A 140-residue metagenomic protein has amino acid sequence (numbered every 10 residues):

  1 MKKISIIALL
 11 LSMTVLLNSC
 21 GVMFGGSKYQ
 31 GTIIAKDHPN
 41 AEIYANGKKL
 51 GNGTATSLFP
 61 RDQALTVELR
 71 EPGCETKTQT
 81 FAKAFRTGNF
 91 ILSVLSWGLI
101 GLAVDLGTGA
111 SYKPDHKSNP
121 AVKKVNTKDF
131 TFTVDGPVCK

Functional and structural regions predicted by a protein language model:
M1-C20: Sec-dependent bacterial lipoprotein signal peptides
C20-K140: Short loop/turn and low-complexity linker motifs enriched in small/turn-promoting residues
